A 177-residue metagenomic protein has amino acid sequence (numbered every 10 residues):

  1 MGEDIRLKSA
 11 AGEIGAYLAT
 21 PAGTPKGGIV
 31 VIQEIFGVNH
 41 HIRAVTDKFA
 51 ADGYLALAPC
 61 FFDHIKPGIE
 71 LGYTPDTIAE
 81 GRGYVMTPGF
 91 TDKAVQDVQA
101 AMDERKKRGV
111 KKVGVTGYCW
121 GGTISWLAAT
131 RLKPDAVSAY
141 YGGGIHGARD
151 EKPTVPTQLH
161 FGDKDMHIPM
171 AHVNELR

Functional and structural regions predicted by a protein language model:
M1-R177: N-terminal cap/leader regions of alpha/beta-hydrolase-fold enzymes, predominantly small-molecule hydrolases
